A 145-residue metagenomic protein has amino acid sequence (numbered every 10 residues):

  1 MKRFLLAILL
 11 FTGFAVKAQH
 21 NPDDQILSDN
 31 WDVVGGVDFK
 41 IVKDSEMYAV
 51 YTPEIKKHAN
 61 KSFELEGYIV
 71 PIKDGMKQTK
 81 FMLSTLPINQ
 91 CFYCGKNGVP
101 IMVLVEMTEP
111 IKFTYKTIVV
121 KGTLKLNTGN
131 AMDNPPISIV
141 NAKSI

Functional and structural regions predicted by a protein language model:
F4-G13: Sec-dependent N-terminal signal peptides
F14-A18: Sec/Tat signal peptide C-region and signal peptidase I cleavage site
Q19-I145: OB-fold and OB-like single-stranded nucleic-acid-recognition modules and their adjacent interaction interfaces
